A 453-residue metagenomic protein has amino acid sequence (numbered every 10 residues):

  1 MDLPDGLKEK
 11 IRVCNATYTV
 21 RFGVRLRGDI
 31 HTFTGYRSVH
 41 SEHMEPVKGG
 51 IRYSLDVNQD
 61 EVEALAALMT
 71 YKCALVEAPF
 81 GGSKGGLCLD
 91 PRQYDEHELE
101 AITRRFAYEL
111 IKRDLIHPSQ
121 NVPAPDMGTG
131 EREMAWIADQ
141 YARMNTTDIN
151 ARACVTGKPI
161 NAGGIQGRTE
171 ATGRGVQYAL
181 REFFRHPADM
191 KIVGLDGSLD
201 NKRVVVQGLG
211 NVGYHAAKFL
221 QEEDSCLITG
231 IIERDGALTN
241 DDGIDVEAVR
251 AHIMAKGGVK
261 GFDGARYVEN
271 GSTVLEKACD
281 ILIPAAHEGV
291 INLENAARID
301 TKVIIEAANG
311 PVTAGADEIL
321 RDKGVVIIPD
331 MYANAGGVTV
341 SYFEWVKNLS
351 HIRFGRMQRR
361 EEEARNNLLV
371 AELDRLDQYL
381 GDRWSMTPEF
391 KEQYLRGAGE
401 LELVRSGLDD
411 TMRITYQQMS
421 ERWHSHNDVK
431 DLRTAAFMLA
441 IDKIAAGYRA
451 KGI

Functional and structural regions predicted by a protein language model:
M1-A171, Q177-A179, F183-F184, A333 (+2 more regions): N-terminal ligand-binding/catalytic initiation module
L3-K8, E77, L115-A124, D148-A151 (+4 more regions): Flexible, glycine/charged-enriched surface loops at secondary-structure junctions
N15, V57-D60, Y94-R105, G128-R132 (+17 more regions): Conserved active-site and cofactor/substrate-binding residues in soluble primary-metabolism enzymes
H31, Y36, G86, D114 (+7 more regions): Structural motif
A64, D148-I149, G230-E233, I283-P284 (+2 more regions): General beta-strand structural signal in soluble alpha/beta enzymes
Q166-E276: Glycine-rich phosphate/diphosphate-binding loop of Rossmann-like nucleotide-binding domains
F183-F184, A297, K302-I453: Adenosine-phosphate binding glycine-rich loop
G236-I327: Rossmann-like adenosine-cofactor binding region
